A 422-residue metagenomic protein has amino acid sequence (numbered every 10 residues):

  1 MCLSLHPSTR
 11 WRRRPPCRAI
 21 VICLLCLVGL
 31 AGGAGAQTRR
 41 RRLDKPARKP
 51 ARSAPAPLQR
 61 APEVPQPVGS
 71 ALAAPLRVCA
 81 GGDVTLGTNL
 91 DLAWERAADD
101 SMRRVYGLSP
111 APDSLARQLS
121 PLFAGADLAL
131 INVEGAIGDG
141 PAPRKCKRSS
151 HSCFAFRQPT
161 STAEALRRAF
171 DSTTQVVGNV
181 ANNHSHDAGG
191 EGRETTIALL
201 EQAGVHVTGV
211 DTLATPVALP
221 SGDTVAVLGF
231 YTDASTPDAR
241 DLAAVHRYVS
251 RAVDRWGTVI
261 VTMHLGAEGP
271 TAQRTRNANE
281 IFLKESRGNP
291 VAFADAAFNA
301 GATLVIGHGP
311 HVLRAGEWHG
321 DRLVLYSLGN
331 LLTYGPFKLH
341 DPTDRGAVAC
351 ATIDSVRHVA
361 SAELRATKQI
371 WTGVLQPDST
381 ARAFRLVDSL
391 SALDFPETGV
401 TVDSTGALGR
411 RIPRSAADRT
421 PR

Functional and structural regions predicted by a protein language model:
M1-R14: N-terminal secretory signal peptides that target proteins for export/translocation
H6, Q37-R422: Acidic, metal/ion-coordinating pockets
A19-G29: Bacterial N-terminal signal peptides
G32-G35: Sec/Tat signal peptide C-region and signal peptidase I cleavage site
